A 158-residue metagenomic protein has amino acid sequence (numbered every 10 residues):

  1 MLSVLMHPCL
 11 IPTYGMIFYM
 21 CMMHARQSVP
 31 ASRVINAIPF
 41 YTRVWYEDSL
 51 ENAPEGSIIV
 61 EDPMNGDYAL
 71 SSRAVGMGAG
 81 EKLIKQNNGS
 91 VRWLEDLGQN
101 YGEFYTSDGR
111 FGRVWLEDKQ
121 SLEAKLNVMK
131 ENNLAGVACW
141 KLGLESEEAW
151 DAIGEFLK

Functional and structural regions predicted by a protein language model:
M1, A37-P39, A138-W140: A cross-family glycoside hydrolase active-site/sugar-binding cleft signature
M1-P12: Aromatic- and acid-rich polysaccharide-binding/catalytic face of secreted or lumenal carbohydrate-active enzymes
L10-F18, V114-S121: Soluble or luminal CAZymes and related metallo-dependent hydrolases
P12-V34: Catalytic-core region of carbohydrate-active enzymes that cleave or remodel glycosidic bonds
G15-M22, L122-L126, W150: Extracytoplasmic/secreted envelope proteins and their assembly/folding machinery, especially bacterial periplasmic
V29-I35, N132-V137: Loop/turn elements at helix/coil->beta-strand transitions in domains of secreted/extracellular proteins
R33, I38-V128, L157: Glycan-binding loop/region signatures in secreted carbohydrate-active enzymes
V128-E131, G143-K158: Aromatic-rich peripheral "rim/lid" segments of glycoside hydrolase catalytic domains that contact and position glycan
